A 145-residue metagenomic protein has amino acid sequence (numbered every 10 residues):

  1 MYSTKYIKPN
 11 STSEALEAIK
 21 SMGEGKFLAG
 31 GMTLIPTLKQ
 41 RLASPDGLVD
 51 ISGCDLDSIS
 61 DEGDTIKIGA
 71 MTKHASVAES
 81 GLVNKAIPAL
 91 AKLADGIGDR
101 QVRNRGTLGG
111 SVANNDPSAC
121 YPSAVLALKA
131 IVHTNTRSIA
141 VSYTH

Functional and structural regions predicted by a protein language model:
M1-Y143: C-terminal structural segment of proteins
